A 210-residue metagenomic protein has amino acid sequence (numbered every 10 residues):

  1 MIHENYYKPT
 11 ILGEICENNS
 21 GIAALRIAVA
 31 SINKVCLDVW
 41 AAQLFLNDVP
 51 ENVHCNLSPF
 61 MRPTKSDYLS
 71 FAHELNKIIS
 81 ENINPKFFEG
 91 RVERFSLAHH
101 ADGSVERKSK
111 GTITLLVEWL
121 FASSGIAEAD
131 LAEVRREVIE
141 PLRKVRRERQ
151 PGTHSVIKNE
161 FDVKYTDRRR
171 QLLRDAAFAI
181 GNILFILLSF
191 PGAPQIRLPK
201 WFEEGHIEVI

Functional and structural regions predicted by a protein language model:
M1-K144, I157, V163-T166, N182-I210: Amphipathic alpha-helical interface elements
R143, Q150, R170-G181: Generic structural signal for well-ordered, non-transmembrane alpha-helical segments in soluble/cytosolic regions
P151-N159: A glycine-centered beta->alpha junction motif in the catalytic cores of kinase/phosphotransferase enzymes
